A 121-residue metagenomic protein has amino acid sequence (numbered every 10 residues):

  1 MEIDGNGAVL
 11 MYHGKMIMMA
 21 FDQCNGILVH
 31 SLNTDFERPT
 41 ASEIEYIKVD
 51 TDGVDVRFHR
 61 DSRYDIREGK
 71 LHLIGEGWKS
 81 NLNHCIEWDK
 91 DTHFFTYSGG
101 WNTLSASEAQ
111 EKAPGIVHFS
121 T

Functional and structural regions predicted by a protein language model:
M1-A8, V56, V117: Short intrinsically disordered, low-complexity coil segments enriched in acidic
M1-E2, M11-H30, R38-D52: Extracellular beta-strand-rich solenoid/capping regions of secreted or surface-exposed proteins that bind or remodel
E2-D4, M11, T96, K112: Generic detector of intrinsically disordered, low-complexity, polar/charged segments
M19, D35-T121: Autoprocessing Asn-cyclization modules and mimics
